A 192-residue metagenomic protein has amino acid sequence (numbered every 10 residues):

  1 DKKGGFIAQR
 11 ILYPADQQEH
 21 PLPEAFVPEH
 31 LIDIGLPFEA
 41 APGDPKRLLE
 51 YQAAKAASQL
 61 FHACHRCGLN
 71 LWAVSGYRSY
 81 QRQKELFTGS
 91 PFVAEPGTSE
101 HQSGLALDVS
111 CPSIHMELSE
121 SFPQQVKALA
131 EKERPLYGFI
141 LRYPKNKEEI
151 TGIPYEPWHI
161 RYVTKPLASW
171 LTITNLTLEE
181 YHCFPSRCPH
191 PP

Functional and structural regions predicted by a protein language model:
D1-G76, Y80-P192: Extracytoplasmic cell-surface/polysaccharide-interacting catalytic and binding patches
